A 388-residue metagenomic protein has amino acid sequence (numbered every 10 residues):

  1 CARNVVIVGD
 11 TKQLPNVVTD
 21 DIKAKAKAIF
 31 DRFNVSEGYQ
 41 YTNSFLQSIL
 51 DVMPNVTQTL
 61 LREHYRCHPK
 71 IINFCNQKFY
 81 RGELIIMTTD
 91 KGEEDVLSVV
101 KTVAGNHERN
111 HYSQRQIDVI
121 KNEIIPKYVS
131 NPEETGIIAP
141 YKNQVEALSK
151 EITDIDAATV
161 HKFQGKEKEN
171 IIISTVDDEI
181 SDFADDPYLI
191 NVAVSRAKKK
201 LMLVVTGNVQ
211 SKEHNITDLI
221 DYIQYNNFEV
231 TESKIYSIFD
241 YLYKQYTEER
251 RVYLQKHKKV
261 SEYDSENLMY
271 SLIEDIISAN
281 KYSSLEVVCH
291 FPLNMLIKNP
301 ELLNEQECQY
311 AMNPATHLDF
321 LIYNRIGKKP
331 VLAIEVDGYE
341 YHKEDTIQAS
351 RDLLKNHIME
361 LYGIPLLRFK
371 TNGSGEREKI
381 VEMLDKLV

Functional and structural regions predicted by a protein language model:
C1-S265: Conserved helicase motor core of SF1/SF2 NTP-dependent helicases
K234-V388: Nucleic-acid endo/exonuclease domains
